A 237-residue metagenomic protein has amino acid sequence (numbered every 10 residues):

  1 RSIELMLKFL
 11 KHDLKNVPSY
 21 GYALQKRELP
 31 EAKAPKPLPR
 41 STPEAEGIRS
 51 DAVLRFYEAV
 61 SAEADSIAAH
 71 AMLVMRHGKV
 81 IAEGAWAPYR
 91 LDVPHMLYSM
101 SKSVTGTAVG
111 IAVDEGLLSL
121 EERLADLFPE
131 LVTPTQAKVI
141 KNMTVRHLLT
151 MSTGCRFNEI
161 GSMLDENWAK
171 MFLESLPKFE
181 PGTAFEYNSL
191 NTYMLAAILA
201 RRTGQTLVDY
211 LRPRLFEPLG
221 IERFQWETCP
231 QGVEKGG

Functional and structural regions predicted by a protein language model:
R1-R90, H95, V113-L118, Q205: N-terminal leader/targeting segments and the immediately adjacent pre-domain N-terminus
A71-V74, V80-E83, H147-L149, E186 (+1 more regions): Structural recognition of the beta-strand scaffold that forms the well-ordered cores of secreted hydrolase catalytic
G78, H95-E121, L148, L195-L199: Active-site SXXK
G84-A85, E159-S162: Short, solvent-exposed loop/turn and secondary-structure capping segments
L91, S175-P181, N191-Y193, P230-G236: Flexible glycine/proline-enriched surface loops and loop-helix/loop-strand junctions
M96, E115-T153, E174, T203-G237: Active-site helix/loop module of the DD-peptidase/beta-lactamase fold, centered on the serine-lysine SxxK catalytic
Y98, F185-Y187: Catalytic tyrosine of NAD(P)H-dependent dehydrogenase/reductases that use a Tyr as the general acid/base
